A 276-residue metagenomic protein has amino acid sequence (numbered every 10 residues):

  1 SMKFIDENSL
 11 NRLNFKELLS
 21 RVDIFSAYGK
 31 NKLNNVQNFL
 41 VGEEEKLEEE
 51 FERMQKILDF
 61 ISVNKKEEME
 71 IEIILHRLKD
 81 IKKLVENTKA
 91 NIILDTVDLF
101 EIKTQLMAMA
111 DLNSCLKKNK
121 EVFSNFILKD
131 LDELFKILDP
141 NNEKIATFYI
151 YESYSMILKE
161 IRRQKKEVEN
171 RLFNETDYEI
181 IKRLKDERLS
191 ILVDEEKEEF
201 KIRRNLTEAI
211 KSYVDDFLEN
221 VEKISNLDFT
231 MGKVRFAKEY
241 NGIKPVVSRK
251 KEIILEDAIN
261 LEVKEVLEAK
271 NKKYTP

Functional and structural regions predicted by a protein language model:
S1-E70, L75, K82-K89, I93-A110 (+1 more regions): Alpha-helical coupling/stalk and coiled-coil linker elements that connect catalytic or binding modules and transmit
K117-E133: Long amphipathic alpha-helical segments that form oligomerization/scaffold cores
